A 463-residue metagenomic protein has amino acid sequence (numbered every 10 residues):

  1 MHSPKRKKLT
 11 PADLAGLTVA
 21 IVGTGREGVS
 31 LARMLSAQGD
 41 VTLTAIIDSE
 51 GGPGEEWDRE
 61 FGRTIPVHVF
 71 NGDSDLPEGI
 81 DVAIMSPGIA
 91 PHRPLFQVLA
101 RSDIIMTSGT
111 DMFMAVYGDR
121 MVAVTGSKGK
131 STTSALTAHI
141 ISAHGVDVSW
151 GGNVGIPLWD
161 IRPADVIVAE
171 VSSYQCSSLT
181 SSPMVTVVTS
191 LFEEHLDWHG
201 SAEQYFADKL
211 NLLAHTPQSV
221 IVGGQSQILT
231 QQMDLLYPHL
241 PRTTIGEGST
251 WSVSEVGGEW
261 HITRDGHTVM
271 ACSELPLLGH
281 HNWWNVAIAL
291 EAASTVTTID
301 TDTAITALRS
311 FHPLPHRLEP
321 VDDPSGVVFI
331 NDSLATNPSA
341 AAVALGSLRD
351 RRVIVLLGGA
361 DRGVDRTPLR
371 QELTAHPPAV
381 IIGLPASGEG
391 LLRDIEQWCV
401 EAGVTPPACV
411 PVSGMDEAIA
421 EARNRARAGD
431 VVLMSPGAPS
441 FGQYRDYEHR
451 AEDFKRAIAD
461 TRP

Functional and structural regions predicted by a protein language model:
M1-S108, L384: N-terminal leader/targeting and accessory segments in enzymes
S3-P4, K8-T18, S30-M34, M270-A379: Nucleotide phosphate-binding/pyrophosphate-handling subdomain across enzymes that bind or process nucleotide phosphates
S36, L76-E78, P87-P241, A293 (+2 more regions): Phosphate-binding loop of NTP-binding sites
G39, L179-S182, L212-P217, L235-Y237 (+3 more regions): Short, conserved loop/helix-junction motifs that constitute active-site signature segments in enzyme catalytic cores
T44-S49, I221-Q225, I354-G358, P377-A386: Short internal beta-strands
A45, F70-N71, T107-M112, L236-V256 (+4 more regions): Beta-strand->loop->alpha-helix junctions that form or flank phosphate-binding loops in nucleotide-handling enzymes
E56-E60, I65, T367-G429: C-terminal helical cap/extension that packs against the catalytic core of soluble nucleotide-cofactor enzymes
T64-H68, D73-L76, A164-W198, Q231-E274 (+3 more regions): Extended acidic/charged loop-beta regions that coordinate divalent cations and stabilize anionic phosphate/carboxylate
